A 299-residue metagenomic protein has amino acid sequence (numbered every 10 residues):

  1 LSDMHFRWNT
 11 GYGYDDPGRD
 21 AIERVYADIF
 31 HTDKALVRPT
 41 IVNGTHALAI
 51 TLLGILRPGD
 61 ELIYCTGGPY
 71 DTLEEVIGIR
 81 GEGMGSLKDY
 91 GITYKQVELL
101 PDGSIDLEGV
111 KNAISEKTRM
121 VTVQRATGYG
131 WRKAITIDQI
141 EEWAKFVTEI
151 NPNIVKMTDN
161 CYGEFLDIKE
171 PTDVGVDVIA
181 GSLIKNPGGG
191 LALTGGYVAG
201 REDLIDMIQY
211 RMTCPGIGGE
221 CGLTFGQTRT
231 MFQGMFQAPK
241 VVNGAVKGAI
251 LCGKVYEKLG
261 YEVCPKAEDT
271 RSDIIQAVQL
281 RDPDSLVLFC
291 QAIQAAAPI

Functional and structural regions predicted by a protein language model:
S2-H5, G13-P17, A35, V42-N243 (+3 more regions): Conserved PLP-enzyme active-site core in the AAT-like
H5-T10, L36-P39, I274-Q279: Short glycine-rich or small-residue beta-strand-to-loop segments that form or flank ligand, phosphate, metal/Fe-S
E257-I299: Conserved C-terminal alpha-helix-loop-beta "cap" of PLP-dependent enzymes that closes/shapes the active-site mouth
